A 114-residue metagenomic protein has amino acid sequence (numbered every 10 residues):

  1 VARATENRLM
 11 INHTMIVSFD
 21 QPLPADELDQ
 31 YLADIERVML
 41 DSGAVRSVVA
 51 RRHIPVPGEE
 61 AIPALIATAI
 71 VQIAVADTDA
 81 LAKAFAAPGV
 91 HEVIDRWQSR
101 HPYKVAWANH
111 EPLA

Functional and structural regions predicted by a protein language model:
V1-A4: Acidic, Ala/Val/Gly-enriched low-complexity intrinsically disordered segments
E6-R8, S47-I66, V93-A114: Glycine-rich beta-strand-turn "strand-cap" elements at beta-sheet edges
N7, I11, D20-L23, E27: N-terminal amphipathic alpha-helix initiation
I11, M15, R37-L40: Short, functionally important structural connectors and interaction interfaces within domains
N12-F19, R51-A87: Short, well-ordered beta-strand segments in beta-rich or mixed alpha/beta enzyme and ligand-binding folds
L23-H53, P88-Q98: Short amphipathic alpha-helical segments
L28-Q30, A74-A76, A106-P112: A general secondary-structure boundary signal
